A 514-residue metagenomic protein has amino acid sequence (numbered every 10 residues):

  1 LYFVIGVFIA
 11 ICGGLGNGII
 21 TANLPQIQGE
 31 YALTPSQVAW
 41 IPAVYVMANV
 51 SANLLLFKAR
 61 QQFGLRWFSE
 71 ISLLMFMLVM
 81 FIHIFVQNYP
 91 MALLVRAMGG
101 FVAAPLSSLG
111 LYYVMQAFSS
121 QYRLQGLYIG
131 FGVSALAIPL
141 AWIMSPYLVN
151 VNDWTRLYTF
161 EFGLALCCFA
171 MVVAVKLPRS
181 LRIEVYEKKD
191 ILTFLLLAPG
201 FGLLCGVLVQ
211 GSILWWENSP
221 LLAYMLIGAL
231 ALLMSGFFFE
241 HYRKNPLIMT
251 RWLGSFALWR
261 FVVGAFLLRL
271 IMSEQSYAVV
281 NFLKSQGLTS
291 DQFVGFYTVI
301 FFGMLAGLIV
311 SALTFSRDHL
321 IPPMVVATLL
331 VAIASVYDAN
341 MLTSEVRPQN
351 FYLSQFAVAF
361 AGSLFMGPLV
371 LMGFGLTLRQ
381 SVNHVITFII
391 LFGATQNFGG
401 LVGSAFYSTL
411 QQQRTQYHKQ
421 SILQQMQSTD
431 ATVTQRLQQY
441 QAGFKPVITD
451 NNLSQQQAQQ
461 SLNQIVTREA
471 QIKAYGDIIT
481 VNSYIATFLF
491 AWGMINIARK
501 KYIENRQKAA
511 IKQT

Functional and structural regions predicted by a protein language model:
Y2-G16, T21-A22, P35, N245-T415: 12-transmembrane solute porter fold
G16, Y45-A52, V102, V133-I138 (+3 more regions): MFS transmembrane alpha-helix packing/gate-lining sites
N23-S51, M91: Extracellular/periplasmic helix-loop-helix junction of adjacent transmembrane segments in MFS-like secondary
I27-G29, A59-R60, A92, V114 (+5 more regions): Interfacial helix-cap and linker-helix signal at transmembrane-aqueous boundaries of multi-pass secondary transporters
P42-K58, A104-L111, T298-S311: Central cavity-lining transmembrane alpha-helices of secondary-active solute carriers, predominantly the Major
N53-L192: Helix-loop-helix hairpins in multi-pass membrane proteins, especially solute transporters
P146, N150-G264, L268, Q275: Hydrophobic transmembrane-helix bundles of small-molecule transporters
L391-R499, E504-T514: Hydrophobic transmembrane architecture of multi-pass small-molecule transporters
